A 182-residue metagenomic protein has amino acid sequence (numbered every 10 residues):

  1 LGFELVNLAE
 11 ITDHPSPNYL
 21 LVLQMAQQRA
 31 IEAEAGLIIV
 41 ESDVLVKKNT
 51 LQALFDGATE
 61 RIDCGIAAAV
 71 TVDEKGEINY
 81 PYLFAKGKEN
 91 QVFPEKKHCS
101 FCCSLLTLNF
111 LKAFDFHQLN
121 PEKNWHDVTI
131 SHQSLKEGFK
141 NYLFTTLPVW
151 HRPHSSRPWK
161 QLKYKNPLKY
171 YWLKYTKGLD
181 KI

Functional and structural regions predicted by a protein language model:
G2-E34: Active-site-proximal specificity loops/subdomain of glycosyltransferases
E34-L45: Short beta-strand-to-loop acidic/aromatic patch adjacent to the donor-nucleotide binding site
L51-I66: Conserved donor-nucleotide/metal-binding helix-loop-beta segment in metal-dependent transferases, i.e., the alpha-helix
A67-Y80: Short beta-strand-to-loop element that shapes/binds the nucleotide-sugar donor at the catalytic cleft/hinge
G87-L106: A recurrent flexible, glycine/aromatic-enriched loop bordering the glycosyltransferase active site that acts as
K123-T129: Acidic donor-binding loop at a coil-to-helix junction in glycosyltransferase catalytic cores that engages
Y142-L162: Active-site donor/metal-binding and catalytic loop motifs of nucleotide-sugar-dependent glycosylation enzymes
W159-I182: Catalytic core of nucleotide-sugar-dependent glycosyltransferases
